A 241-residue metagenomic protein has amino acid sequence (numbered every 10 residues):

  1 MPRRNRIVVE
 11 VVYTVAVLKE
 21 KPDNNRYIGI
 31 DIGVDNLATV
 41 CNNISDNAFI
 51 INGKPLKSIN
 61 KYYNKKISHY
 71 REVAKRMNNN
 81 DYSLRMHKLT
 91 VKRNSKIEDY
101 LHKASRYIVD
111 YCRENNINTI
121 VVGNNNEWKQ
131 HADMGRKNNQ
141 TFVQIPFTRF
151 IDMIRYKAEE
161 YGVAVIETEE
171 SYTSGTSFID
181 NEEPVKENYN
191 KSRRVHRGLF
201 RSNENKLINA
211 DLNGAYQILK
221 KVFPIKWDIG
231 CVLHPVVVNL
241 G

Functional and structural regions predicted by a protein language model:
M1-P2, K21, T168, R193: Sterically constrained small-residue positions within well-ordered secondary structures of folded domains
R3-I28, I32-I151, D228-G241: Substrate-contacting helices/loops that form the catalytic groove of nucleic-acid and nucleotide-polymer processing
N139-G241: Positively charged, low-complexity nucleic-acid-binding target-recognition regions
